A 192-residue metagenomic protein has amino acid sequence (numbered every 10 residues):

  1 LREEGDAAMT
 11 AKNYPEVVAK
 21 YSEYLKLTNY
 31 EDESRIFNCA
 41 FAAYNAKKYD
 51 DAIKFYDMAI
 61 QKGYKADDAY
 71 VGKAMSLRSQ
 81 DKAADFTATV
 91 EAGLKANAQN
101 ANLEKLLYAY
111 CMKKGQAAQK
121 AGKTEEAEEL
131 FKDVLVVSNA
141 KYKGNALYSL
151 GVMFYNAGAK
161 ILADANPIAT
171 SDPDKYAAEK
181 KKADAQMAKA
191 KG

Functional and structural regions predicted by a protein language model:
L1-A7, A11, N156-G192: Short coil/linker segments at helix-helix boundaries
E3-E4, R35-F41, A69-G72, L106-L107 (+3 more regions): Canonical tetratricopeptide repeat
Y14-P15, Y49, A83, T124 (+1 more regions): TPR-repeat structural position
N29-Y30, Y64, A98, N139-K141: Short coil turns that delineate tetratricopeptide repeat
